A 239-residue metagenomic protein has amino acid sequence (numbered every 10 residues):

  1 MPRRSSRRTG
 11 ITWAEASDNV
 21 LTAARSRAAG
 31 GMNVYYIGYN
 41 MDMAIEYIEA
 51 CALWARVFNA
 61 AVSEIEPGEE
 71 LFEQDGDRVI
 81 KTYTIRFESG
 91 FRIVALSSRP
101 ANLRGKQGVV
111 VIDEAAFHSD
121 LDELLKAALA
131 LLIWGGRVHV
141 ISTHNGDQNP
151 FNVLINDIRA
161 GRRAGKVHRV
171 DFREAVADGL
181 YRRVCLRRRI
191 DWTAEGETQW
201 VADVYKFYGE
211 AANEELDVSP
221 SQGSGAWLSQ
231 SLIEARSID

Functional and structural regions predicted by a protein language model:
M1-D18: Walker A/P-loop
P2-R4, Y35-I37, V109-D113: Structural motif
R8, Y39, T143-N145: Conserved H-loop
A14-A29: Walker A/P-loop NTP-binding motif
A16, I48, L121-L125: Conserved strand-to-helix beginnings and helix N-cap segments that scaffold or border functional pockets
A29-L96, A235: Conserved nucleotide-state-sensing and coupling region of NTP-binding domains
R78-A130: Conserved RecA-like ASCE ATPase "motif II neighborhood" in helicase/translocase motors
L121-D239: Non-catalytic, compositionally simple segments
